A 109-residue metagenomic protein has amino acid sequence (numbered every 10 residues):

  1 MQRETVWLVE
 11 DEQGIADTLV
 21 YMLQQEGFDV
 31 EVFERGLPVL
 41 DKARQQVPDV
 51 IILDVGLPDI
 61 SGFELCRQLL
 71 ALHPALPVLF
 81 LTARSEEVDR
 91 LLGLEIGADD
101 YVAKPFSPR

Functional and structural regions predicted by a protein language model:
M1-R109: N-terminal/domain-start alpha-helical segments
